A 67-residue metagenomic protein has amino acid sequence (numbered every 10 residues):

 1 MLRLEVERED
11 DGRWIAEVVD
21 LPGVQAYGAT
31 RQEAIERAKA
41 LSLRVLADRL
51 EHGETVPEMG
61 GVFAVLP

Functional and structural regions predicted by a protein language model:
M1-R3, Q32, E36-P67: Short, charged, surface-exposed hinge/linker loops at domain edges that act as mobile lids or interdomain connectors
L2, D20-G23: Short amphipathic alpha-helical segments
E7-D20: Short aromatic-glycine-(Arg/Gly/Cys) micro-motifs in beta-strand/loop hairpins
P22-E33: A short, exposed loop/beta-hairpin motif centered on an aromatic-Gly-Thr core
